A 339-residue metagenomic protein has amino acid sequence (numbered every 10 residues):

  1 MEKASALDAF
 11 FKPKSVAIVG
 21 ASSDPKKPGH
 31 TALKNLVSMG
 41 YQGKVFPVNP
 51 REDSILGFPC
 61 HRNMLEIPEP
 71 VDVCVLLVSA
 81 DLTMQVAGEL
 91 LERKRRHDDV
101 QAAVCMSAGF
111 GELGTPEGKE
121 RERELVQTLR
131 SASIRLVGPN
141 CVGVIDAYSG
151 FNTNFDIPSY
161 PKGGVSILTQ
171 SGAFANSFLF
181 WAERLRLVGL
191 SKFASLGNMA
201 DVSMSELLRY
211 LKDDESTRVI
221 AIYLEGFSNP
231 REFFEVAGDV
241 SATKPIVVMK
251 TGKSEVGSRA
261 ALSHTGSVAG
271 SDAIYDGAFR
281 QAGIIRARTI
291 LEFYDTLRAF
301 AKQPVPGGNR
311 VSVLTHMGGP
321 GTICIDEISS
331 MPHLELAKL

Functional and structural regions predicted by a protein language model:
M1-L339: Catalytic-core regions of core metabolic enzymes, especially those transforming organic acids/acyl-group intermediates
